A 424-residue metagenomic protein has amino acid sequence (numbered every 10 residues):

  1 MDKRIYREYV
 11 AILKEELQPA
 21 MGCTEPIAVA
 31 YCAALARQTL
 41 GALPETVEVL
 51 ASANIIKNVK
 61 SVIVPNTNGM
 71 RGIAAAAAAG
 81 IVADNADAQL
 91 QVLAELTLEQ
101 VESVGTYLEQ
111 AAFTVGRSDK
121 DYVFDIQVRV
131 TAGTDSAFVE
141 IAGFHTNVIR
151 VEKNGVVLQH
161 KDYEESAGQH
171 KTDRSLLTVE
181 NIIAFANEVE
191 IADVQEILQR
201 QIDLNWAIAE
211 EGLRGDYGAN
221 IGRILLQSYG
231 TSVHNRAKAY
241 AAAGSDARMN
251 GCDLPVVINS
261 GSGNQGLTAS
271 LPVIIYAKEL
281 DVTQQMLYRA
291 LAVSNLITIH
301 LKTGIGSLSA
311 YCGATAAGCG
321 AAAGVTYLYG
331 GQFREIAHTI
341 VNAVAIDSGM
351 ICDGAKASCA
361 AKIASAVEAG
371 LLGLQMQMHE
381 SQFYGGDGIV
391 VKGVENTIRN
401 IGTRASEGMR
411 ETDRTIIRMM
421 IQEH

Functional and structural regions predicted by a protein language model:
M1-V10, L43-K57, S232-G251, T283-L301 (+1 more regions): Acidic-glycine-rich active-site phosphate/pyrophosphate-binding loop
Y6, A20-T24, N54-N58, P65 (+7 more regions): A structural signal for small-residue-enriched, beta-sheet-centric alpha/beta enzyme cores and oligomeric scaffold folds
Y9-P19, I55-V64, A247-I258, T298-S307 (+1 more regions): Glycine/charged-rich beta-loop-alpha catalytic/anionic-binding loops adjacent to active sites
P19-L35, L254-L271, C312-A316: Conserved phosphate/anionic-ligand binding catalytic regions in large, soluble enzymes, centered on
I27-V130: Early transmembrane hairpin of solute transport permeases
A36-T39, P65, Y276-R289, I299-S365 (+1 more regions): Hydrophobic alpha-helical bundle architecture
L43-V47, A88-L93, V115-G116, A192-L198 (+8 more regions): Flexible, glycine/charged-enriched surface loops at secondary-structure junctions
L108-G251, I416-H424: Signature of multi-pass transmembrane helix bundles
